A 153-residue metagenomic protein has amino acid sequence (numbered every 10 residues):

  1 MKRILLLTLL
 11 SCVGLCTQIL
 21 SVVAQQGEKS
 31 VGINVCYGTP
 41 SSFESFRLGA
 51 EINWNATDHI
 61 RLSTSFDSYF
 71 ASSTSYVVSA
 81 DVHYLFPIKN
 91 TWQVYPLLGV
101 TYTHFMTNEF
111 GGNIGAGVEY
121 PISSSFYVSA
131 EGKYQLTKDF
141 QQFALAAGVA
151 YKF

Functional and structural regions predicted by a protein language model:
M1-E28: Cleavable N-terminal export/targeting peptides
I19-L62, F66-S68, V100: Short glycine/proline- and aromatic-enriched beta-strand/turn motifs that initiate or cap beta-hairpins
Q25-N34, N90-T91, G148-K152: N-terminal/domain-start segments enriched in small and hydrophobic, helix-friendly residues, covering either
S30, R47, L97, N113-G115 (+1 more regions): Short glycine/serine/threonine-biased micro-segments
C36-F46, S68-V77, Y102-F110, Q135-A144: Solvent-exposed loop/turn segments connecting transmembrane beta-strands in outer-membrane beta-barrel proteins
E51-V128, Y151-F153: Gram-negative (and chloroplast) outer-membrane scaffold detector with strong preference for beta-barrel transmembrane
V128, F143-A146: A cross-taxonomic marker for long C-terminal extensions/tails that follow the last structured domain
E131-K133: C-terminal binding/interaction regions
